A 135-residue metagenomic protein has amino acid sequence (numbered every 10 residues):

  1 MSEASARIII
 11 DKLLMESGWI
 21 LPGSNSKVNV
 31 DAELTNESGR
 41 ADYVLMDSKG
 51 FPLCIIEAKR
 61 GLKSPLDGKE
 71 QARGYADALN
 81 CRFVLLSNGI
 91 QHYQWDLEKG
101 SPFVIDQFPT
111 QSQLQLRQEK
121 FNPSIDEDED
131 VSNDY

Functional and structural regions predicted by a protein language model:
M1-C54, K59-Y135: ATP-dependent helicase/translocase motor core
